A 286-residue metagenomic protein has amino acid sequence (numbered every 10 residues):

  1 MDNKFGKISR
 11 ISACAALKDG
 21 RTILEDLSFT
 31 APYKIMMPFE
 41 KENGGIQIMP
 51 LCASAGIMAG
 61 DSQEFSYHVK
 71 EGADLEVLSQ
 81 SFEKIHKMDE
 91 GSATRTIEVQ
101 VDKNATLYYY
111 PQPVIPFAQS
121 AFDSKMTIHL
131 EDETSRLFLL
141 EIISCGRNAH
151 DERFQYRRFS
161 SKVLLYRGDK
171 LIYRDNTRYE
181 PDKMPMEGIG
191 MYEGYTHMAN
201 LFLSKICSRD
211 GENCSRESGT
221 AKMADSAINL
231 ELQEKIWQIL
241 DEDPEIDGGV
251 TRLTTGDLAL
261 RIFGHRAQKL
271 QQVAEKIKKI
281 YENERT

Functional and structural regions predicted by a protein language model:
M1-P113, A118: N-terminal, charged/glycine-rich beta-strand/loop interface patches
D2-I8, C14-T30, T94, Q100-Y109 (+5 more regions): N-terminal intrinsically disordered, cationic/polar leader segments that include organellar targeting peptides
L17, L130-D132, L253: A generic beta-sheet turn/junction motif
Y33-M37, H86-S92, Q119-A121, N148-E152 (+2 more regions): A short, polar/proline- and glycine-enriched secondary-structure boundary/capping micro-motif
K70, Y110, H129-E131, L140 (+1 more regions): Feature marks extracellular polysaccharide-active and adherence modules
V77, R136-L140: Short, hydrophobic/aromatic beta-strand segments
I143-K279, N283-T286: A structural signal for small-residue-enriched, beta-sheet-centric alpha/beta enzyme cores and oligomeric scaffold folds
